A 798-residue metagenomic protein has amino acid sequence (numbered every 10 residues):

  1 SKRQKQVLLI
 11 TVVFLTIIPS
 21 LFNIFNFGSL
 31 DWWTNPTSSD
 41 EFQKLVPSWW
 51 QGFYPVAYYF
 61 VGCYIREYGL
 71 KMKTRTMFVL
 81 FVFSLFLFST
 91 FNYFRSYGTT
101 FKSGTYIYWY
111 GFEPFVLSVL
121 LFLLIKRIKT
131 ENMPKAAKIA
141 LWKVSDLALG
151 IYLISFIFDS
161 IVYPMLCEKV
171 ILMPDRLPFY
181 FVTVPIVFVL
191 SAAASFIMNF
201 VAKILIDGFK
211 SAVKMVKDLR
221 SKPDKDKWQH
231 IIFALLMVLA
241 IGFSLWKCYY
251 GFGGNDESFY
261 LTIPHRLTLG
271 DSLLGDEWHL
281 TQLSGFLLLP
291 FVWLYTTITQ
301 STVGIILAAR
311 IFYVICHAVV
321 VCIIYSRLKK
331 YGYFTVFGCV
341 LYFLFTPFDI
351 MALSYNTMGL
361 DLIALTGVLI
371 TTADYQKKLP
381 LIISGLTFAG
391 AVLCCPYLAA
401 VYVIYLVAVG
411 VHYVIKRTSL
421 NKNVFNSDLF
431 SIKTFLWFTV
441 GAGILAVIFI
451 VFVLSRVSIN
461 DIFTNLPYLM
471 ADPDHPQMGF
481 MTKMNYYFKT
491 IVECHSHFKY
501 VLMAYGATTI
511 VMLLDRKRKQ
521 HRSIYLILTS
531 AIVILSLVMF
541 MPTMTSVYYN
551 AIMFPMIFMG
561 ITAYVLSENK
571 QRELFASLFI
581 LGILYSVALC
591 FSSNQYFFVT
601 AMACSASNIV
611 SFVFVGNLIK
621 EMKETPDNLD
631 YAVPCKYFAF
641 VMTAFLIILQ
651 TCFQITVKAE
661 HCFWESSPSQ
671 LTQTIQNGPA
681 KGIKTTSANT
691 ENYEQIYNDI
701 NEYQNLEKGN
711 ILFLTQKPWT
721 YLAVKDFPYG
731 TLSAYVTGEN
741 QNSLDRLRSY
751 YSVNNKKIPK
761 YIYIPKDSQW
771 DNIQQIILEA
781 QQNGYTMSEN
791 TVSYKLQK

Functional and structural regions predicted by a protein language model:
Q6-T11, T74-F83, A364, L369-G390 (+2 more regions): Short hydrophobic alpha-helices at membrane interfaces in multi-pass membrane enzymes
F14-I17, V82-S89, P347, P380-V407 (+2 more regions): Membrane-interface alpha helices of multi-pass inner-membrane proteins
I65-G69, K329-G332, A364-I383, S419 (+1 more regions): Membrane-interface transmembrane helices that cradle and orient dolichyl/undecaprenyl
M72-W142, L147, I157, M165 (+7 more regions): Alpha-helical transmembrane segments and terminal signal-anchor/GPI-anchor hydrophobic tails, characterized by long
I161, Y260-H265, D276-Q300, A391: Short hydrophobic/aromatic helix or loop-helix immediately within or flanking a transmembrane segment in polytopic
H279, C652-T737, P759-S768: Short periplasmic/luminal acceptor-recognition loop of GT-C membrane glycosyltransferases, typified by
V319-L344, L379: Transmembrane-helix signature of polytopic, membrane-embedded enzymes that assemble or transfer cell-envelope glycans
M351-L360: Short acidic/glycine- and proline-prone juxtamembrane loop motifs at membrane-interface regions of multi-pass membrane
